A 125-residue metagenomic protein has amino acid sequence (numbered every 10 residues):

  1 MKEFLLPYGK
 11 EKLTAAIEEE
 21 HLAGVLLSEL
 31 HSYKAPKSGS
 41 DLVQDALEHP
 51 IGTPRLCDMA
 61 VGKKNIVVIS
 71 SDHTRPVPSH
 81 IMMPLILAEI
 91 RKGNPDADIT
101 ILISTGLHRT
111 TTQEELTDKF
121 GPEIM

Functional and structural regions predicted by a protein language model:
M1-M125: Metallocofactor- and cofactor-centric catalytic cores in central/energy metabolism, strongly enriched
